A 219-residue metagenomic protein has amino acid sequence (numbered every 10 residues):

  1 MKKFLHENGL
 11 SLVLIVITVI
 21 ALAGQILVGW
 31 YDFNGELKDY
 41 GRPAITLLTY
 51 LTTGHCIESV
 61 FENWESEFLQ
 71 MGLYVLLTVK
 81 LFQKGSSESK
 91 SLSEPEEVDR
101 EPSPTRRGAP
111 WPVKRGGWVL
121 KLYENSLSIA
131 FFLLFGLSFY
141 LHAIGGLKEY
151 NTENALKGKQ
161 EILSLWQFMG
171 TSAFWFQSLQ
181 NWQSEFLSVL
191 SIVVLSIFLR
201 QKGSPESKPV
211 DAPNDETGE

Functional and structural regions predicted by a protein language model:
M1-V19, G117-L133: Alpha-helical transmembrane segments and their helix-start/interface "positive-inside/aromatic belt" motifs in integral
K2, I45, S86-W118, G203-E219: Extramembrane terminal tails and long inter-domain/linker segments of multi-pass membrane proteins
H6-G24, G35-G41, I45-L47, E58-S66: N-terminal first transmembrane alpha-helix
T18-F33, S138-A143: Alpha-helical transmembrane segments of multi-pass membrane proteins
A23-D32, L77-S91: Transmembrane-helix bundle segments that line or gate the permeation/cavity pathway in multi-pass membrane proteins
E36-H55, L156-W166: Perimembrane loop-to-helix junctions flanking transmembrane segments
T49-F82, S87, F132-N151, L163-Q201 (+1 more regions): A structural feature that tracks compact, well-ordered secondary-structure segments with a strong bias toward
P102-L133, L137-Y140, I144-E153: Domain-level detector of nuclease and nuclease-like folds in predominantly extracellular/periplasmic contexts
